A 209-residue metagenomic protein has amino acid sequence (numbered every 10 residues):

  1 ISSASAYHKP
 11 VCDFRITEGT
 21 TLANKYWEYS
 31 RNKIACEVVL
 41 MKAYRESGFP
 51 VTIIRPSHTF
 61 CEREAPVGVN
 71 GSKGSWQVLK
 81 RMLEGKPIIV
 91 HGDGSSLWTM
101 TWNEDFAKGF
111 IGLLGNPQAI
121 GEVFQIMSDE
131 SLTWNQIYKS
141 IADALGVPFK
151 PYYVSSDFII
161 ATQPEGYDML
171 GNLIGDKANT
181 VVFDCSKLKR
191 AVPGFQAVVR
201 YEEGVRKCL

Functional and structural regions predicted by a protein language model:
I1-A4, I54-P56: SDR active-site strand-loop-helix element
A4-F14, E28, T59-R63: Conserved catalytic-site region of short-chain dehydrogenase/reductase
N24-I53, E62: Active-site Tyr-X1-5-Lys
R31, T101, L132, F183 (+1 more regions): Residue-level signal for the nucleotide or nucleotide-sugar donor/cofactor binding architecture
E46-L97, I141: NAD(P)-dependent short-chain dehydrogenase/reductase
N70-V78, H91-L114, G121-E122, Q136 (+1 more regions): Substrate-positioning beta->alpha
L97, K177-T180: Glycine/small-residue-rich pyrophosphate-binding loop that anchors the diphosphate of NDP-sugar donors
G112-L173, C185-S186, R190-A191, R206-L209: Mid/C-terminal beta-alpha module of Rossmann-like enzyme folds, strongest in SDR-family dehydrogenases/epimerases
